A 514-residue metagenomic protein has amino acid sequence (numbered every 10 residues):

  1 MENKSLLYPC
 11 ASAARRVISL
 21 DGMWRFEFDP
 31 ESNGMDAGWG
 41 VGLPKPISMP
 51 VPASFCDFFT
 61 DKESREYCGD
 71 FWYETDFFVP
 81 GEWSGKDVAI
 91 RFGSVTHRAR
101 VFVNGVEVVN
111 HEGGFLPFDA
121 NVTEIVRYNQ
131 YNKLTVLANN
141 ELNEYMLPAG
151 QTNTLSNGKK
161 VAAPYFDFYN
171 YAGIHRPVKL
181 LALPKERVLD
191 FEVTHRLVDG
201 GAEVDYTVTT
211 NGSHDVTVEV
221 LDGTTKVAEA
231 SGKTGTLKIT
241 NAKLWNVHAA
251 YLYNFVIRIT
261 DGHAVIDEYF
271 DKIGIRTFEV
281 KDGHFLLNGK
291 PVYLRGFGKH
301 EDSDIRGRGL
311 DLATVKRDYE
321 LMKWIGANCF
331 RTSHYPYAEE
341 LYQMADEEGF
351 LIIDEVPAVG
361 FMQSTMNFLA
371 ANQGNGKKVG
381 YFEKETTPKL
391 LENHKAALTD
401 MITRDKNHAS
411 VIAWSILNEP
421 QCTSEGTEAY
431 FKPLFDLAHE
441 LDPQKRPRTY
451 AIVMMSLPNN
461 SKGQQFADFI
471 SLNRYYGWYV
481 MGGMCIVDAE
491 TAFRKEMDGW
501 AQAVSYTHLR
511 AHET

Functional and structural regions predicted by a protein language model:
M1-I352, A397, I412-A413, A429-E440 (+2 more regions): Secreted/periplasmic carbohydrate-active enzymes, especially glycoside hydrolases
G150-Q151, M344-E348, N367-A371, G376 (+1 more regions): Short low-complexity, flexible loop/linker segments enriched in glycine and/or proline with clustered acidic
R295-H300, V356-T386, A413-S415: Aromatic- and acidic-residue-enriched carbohydrate-binding clefts of CAZyme catalytic domains
H300-D311, I325-S333, K378-E392, I416-G426 (+1 more regions): The substrate-binding groove and active-site-proximal loops of carbohydrate-active enzymes, especially glycoside
P336-Y337, A358-G360, N418-C422, M454-L457 (+1 more regions): Solvent-exposed loop/turn segments at secondary-structure junctions within structured extracellular/periplasmic domains
L390-L472, G499, V504: Active-site neighborhood of glycoside hydrolase catalytic domains
A467-T491, K495-W500, V504: Glycan-recognition surfaces
T507-T514: Conserved small/polar residues in nucleotide/adenosyl-binding loops
